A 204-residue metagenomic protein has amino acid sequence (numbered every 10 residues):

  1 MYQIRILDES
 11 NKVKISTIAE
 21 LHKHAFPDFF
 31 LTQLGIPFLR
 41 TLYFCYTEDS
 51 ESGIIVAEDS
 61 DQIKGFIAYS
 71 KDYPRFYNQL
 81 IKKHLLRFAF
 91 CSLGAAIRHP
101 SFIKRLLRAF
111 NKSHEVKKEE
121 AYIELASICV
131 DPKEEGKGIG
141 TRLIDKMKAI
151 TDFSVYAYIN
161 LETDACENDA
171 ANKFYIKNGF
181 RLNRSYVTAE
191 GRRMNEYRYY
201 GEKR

Functional and structural regions predicted by a protein language model:
M1-P37, I54, Q62-H84: Short amphipathic alpha-helix that is part of the acyltransferase structural core
I4, E124-L125: Hydrophobic residues on conserved beta-strands that form the core of alpha/beta folds
P74-Y122: Conserved acyl-donor/pantetheine-binding loop and adjacent beta-alpha core of acyl/acetyltransferases and related
N111-S113, T141-R142, C166-R184, A189: Conserved active-site alpha-helix within GNAT-family acetyltransferase domains
V116-I123, T151-D164: Conserved GNAT acetyl-CoA-binding A-motif
A126-E135, N160-A171, T188-R193, R198-G201: Conserved beta-strand-loop-alpha-helix junction that forms the acyl-donor binding cleft
S127, G136-A149, I176-K177: Conserved acetyl-CoA-binding loop-helix of GNAT-fold acetyltransferases
